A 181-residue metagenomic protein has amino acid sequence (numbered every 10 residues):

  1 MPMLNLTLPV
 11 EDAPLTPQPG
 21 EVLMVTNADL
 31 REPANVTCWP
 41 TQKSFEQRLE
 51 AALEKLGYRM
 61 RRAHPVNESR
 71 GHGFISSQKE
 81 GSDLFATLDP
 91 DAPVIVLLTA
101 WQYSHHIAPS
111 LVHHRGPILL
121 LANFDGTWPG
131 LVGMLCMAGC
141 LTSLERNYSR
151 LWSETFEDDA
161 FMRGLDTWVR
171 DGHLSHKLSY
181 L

Functional and structural regions predicted by a protein language model:
M1-L181: An N-terminal assembly and electron-transfer interface module characteristic of large anaerobic redox and radical
